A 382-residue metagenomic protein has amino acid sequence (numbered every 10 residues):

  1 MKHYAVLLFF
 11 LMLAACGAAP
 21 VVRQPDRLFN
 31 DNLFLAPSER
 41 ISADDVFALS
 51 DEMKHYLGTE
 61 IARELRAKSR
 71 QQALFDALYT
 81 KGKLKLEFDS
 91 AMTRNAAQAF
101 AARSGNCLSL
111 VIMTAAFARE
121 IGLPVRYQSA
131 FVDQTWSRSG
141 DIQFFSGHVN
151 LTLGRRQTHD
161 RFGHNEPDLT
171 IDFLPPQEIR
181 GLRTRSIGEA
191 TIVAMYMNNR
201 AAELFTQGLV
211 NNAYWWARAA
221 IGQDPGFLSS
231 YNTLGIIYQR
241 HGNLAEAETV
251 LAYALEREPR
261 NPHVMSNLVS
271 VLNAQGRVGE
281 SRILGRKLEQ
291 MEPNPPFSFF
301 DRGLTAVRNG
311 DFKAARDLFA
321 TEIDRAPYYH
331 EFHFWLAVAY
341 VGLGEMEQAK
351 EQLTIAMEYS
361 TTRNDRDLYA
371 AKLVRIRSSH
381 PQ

Functional and structural regions predicted by a protein language model:
A36-A97: Secondary-structure boundary elements
A91-Y231, H241-V264: Long, contiguous interaction/recruitment modules in multidomain scaffold/adaptor proteins
N199, T233, N267-L268, F300-D301 (+2 more regions): Canonical tetratricopeptide repeat
P225, P259, P293-N294, P327 (+1 more regions): Short coil turns that delineate tetratricopeptide repeat
S230, V264, S298, F332 (+1 more regions): TPR alpha-solenoid repeat register
R308, F334, V338, G342-Q382: Terminal, low-structured helical/coil segments at or just beyond the last alpha-helical repeat
